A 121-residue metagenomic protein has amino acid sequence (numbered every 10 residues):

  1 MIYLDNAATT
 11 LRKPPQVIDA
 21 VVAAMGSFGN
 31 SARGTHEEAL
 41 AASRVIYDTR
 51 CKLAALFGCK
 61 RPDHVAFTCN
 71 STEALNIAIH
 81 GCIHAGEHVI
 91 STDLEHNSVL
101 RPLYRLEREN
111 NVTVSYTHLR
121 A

Functional and structural regions predicted by a protein language model:
M1-L119: Pyridoxal 5′-phosphate
